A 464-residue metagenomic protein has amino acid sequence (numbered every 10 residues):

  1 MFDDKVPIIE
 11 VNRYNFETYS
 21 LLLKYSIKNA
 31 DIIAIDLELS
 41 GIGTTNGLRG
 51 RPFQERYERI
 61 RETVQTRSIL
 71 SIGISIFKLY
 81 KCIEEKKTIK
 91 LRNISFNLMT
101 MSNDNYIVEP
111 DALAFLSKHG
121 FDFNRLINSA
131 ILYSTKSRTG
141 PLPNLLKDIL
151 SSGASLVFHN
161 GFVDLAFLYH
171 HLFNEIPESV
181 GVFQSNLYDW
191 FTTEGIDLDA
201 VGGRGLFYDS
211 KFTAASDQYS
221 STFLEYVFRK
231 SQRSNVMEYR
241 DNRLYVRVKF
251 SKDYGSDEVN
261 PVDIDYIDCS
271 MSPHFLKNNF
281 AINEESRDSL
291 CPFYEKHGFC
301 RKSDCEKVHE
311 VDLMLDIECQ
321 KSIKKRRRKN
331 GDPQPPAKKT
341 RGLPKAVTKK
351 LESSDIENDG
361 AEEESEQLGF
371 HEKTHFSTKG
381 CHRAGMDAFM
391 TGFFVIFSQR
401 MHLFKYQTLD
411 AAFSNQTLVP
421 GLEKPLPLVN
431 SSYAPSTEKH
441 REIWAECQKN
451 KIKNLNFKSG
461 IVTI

Functional and structural regions predicted by a protein language model:
M1-F2, I35, L39, K338 (+2 more regions): Intrinsically disordered, low-complexity serine/threonine-rich segments that act as phosphorylation-prone tracts
M1-F77, K81-E84: Entry/capping segment at the start of metal-dependent catalytic domains with acidic active-site entry clusters
N46-R56, V64-H440: Metal-dependent phosphoesterase core characteristic of DEDDh/y 3'-5' exonuclease domains
K439-I464: Extreme C-terminal disordered tails of eukaryotic proteins encode short linear targeting/docking signals used
